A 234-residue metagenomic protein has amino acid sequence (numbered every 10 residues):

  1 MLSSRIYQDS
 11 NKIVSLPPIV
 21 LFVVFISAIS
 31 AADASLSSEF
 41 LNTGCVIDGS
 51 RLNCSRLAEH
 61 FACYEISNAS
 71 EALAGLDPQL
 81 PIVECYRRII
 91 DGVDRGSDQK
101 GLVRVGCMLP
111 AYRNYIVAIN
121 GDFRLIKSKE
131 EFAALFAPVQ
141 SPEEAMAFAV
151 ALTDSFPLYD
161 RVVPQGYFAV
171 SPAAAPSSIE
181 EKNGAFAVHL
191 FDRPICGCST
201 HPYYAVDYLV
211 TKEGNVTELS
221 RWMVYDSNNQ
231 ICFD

Functional and structural regions predicted by a protein language model:
M1-V14: N-terminal secretory signal peptides that target proteins for export/translocation
P17-A28: Bacterial N-terminal signal peptides
S35-A169: Extended, low-hydrophobicity segments enriched in charged/polar residues
Y115-V117, P172-E181: Short, exposed beta-strand/loop patches in secreted or surface proteins that constitute
P172-A174, S199-V206: Short, surface-exposed coil-to-beta transition loops
S177-F186, L209-T217: A short, structured loop/turn motif at beta-sheet edges
P194-G197: Short glycine/acidic-enriched loop and turn motifs that connect beta-strands
L219-F233: Short, solvent-exposed aromatic-acidic interface loops
